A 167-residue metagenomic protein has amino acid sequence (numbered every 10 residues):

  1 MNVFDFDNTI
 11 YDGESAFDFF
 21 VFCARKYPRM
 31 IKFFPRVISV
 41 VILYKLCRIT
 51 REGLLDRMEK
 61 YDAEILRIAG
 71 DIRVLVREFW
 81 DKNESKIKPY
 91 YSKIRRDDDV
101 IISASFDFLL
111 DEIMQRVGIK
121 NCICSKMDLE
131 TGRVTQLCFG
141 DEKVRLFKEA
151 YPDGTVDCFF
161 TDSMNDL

Functional and structural regions predicted by a protein language model:
M1-I49: Active-site neighborhood of HAD-like aspartate-dependent phosphohydrolases
M1-N2, F6, I10-Y11, D18 (+4 more regions): Functionally constrained cores in energy, signaling, and assembly domains
D18-F22, F33-V37, D56, K60 (+4 more regions): Charged/polar, solvent-exposed surface patches and flexible loops
R25, R29-M30, A63, S85-K86 (+1 more regions): Short, flexible segments with low predicted structural confidence
F34, T50, I68-D71, I102: Generic, well-ordered alpha-helical segments
V37-E64, M114-V117, N121-C122: Short, compositionally biased "basic patch" segments
G53-P89: Metal-dependent phosphoesterase signature
L75-L167: C-terminal cap/substrate-recognition subdomain and adjoining C-terminal extension of metal-dependent phosphatase-like
